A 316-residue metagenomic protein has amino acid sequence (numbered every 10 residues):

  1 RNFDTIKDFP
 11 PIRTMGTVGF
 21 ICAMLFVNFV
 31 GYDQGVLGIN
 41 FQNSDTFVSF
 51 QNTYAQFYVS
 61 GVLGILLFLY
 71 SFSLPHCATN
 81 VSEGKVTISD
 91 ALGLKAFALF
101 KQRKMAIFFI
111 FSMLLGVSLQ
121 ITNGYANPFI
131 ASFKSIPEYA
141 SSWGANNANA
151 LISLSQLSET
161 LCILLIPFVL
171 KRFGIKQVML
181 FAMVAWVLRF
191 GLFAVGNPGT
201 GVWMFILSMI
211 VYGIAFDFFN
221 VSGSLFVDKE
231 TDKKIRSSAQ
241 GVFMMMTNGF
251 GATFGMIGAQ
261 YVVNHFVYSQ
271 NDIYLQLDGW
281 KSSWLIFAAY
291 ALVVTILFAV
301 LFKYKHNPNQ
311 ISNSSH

Functional and structural regions predicted by a protein language model:
R1-F3, F218-D232: Intracellular juxtamembrane helix-capping segments at the cytosolic ends of symmetry-related transmembrane helices
F29-L63, Y261-A291: A membrane-interface helix-boundary motif in multi-pass transporters
G31, L161-I175, V263: Helix-to-loop junctions at the C-terminal end of transmembrane segments in multipass secondary transporters
L63-H76, W280-H316: Multi-pass alpha-helical transporter architecture, strongest for 12-TM Major Facilitator/SLC carriers used
P75-I110, S135-A140: Juxtamembrane intracellular "pre-TM" segments in multi-pass secondary transporters
K101-T122, I210, I214: Pair of pore-lining "gating" transmembrane helices in MFS-fold secondary transporters
G124-A148: Short amphipathic helix-loop junctions that connect adjacent transmembrane helices in Major Facilitator Superfamily/SLC
V184-P198: C-terminal ends and interior cores of transmembrane alpha-helices in multi-pass membrane transporters/permeases
